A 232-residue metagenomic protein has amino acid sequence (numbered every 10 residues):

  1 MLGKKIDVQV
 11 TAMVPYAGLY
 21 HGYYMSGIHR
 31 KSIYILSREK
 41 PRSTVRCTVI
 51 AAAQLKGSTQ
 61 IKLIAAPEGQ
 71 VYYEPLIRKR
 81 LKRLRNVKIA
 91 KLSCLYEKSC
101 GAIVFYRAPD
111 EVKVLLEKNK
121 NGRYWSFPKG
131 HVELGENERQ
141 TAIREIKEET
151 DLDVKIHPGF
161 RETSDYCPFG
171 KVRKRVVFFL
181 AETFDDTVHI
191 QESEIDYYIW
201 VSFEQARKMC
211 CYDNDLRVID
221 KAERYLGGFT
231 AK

Functional and structural regions predicted by a protein language model:
M1-L95: Hydrophobic N-terminal alpha-helices or hydrophobic patches in metabolic proteins across all domains of life
L19, S126, W200: Short aromatic/basic micro-patch
Y24-G27, R38-R42, P109-D110, N121-R123 (+2 more regions): Short, charged/polar surface micro-motifs in flexible loops or helix N-caps
I61, Y124-P128, H189: Short small-residue beta-strand/loop micro-motif enriched in glycine and branched aliphatics
I64, I103, L116, F178-L180 (+1 more regions): Conserved hydrophobic/aromatic beta-strand scaffold that supports enzyme active sites
R85-C94, K208, D213-K232: Charged phosphate-binding loop/patch that engages nucleotide di/tri-phosphates or the phosphate backbone of nucleic
K91-F127: N-terminal strand-loop-strand
G130-R217: Unchanged
